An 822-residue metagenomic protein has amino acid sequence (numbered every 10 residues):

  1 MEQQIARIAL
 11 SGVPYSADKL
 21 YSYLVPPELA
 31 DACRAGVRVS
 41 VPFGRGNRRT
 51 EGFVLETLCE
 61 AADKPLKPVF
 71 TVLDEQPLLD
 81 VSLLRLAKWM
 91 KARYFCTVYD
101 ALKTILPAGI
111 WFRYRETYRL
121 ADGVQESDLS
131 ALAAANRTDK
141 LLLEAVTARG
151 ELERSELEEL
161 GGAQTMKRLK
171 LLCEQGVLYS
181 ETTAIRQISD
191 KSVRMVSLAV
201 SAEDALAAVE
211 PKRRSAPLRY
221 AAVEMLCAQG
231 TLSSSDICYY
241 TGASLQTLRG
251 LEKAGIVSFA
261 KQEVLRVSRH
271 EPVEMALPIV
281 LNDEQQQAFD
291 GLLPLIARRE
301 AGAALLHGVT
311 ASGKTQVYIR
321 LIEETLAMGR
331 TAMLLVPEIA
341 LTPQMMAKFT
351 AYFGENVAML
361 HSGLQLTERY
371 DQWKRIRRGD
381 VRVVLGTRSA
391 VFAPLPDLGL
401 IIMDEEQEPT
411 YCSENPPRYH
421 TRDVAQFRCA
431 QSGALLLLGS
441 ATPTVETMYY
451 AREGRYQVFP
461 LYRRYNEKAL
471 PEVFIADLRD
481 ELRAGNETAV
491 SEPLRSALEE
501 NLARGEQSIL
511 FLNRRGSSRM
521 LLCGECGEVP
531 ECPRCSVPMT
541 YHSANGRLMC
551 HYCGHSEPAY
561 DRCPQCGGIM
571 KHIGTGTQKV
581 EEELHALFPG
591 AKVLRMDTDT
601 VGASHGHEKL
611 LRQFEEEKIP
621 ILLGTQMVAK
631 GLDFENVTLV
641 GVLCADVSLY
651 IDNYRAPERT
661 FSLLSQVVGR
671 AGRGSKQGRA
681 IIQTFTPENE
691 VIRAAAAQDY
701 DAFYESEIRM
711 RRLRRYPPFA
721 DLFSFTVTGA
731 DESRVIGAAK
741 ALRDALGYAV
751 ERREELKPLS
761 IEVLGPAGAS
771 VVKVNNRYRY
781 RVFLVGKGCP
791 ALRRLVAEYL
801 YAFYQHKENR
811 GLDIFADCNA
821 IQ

Functional and structural regions predicted by a protein language model:
M1-P107, W111, A135, D139 (+16 more regions): Non-catalytic terminal extensions of ATP-dependent helicases
M1-S440, R452-K468, R793-A797, Y801-Q822: Accessory, non-ATPase domains that flank or precede helicase/AAA+ motor cores in DNA-metabolism machines
V273-D290, R298-I736, A767-V772, R781-V782 (+1 more regions): Inter-lobe coupling/hinge segments of SF2-like helicase ATPases
